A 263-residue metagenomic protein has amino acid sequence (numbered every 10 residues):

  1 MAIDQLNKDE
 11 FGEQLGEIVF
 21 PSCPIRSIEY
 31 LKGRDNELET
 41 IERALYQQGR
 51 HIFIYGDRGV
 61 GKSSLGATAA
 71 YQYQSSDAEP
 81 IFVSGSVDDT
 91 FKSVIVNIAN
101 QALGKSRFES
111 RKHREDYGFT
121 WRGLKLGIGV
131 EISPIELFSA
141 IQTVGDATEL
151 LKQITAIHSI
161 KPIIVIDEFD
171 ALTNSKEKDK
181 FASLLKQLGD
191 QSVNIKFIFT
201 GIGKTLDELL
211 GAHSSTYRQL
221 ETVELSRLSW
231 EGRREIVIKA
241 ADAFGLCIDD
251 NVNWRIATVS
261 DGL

Functional and structural regions predicted by a protein language model:
M1-I52, Y71-Q72: A short, basic N-terminal segment
R34, S63, L263: Short, conserved phosphate/pyrophosphate- and ester-handling motifs at nucleotide-, phospho-/glycolipid
E39, R43-D179, V193-I195: P-loop NTPase nucleotide-binding core
V60, G201-D207, S226-W230: Short glycine-enriched loops at secondary-structure junctions
A78, G211-R227: A short helix-turn-beta junction within AAA+ P-loop NTPase domains corresponding to the substrate/partner-engaging
A171-T173, Q187-A212: Sensor-1/coupling segment of RecA-like P-loop NTPase cores
L225-N253, D261: Conserved small helical "lid"/interfacial subdomain of P-loop NTPases
I256: Mobile, glycine-rich extracellular loop/lid and propeptide segments that shape or gate substrate/ligand access
